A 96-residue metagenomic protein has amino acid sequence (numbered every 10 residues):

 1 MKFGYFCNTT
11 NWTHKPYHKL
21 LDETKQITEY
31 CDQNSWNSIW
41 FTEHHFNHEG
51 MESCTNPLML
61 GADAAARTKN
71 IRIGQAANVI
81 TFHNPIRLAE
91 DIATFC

Functional and structural regions predicted by a protein language model:
M1-R67, I71: N-terminal beta1-alpha1-beta2 module of alpha/beta enzyme domains
N11-H14, G74-F82: The substrate-binding groove and active-site-proximal loops of carbohydrate-active enzymes, especially glycoside
H18-E23, T81-T94: Glycine-rich anion/phosphate-binding loops
G50, C54, N78-P85: Short gly/ser-rich anion-binding loops that grip negatively charged ligand groups
